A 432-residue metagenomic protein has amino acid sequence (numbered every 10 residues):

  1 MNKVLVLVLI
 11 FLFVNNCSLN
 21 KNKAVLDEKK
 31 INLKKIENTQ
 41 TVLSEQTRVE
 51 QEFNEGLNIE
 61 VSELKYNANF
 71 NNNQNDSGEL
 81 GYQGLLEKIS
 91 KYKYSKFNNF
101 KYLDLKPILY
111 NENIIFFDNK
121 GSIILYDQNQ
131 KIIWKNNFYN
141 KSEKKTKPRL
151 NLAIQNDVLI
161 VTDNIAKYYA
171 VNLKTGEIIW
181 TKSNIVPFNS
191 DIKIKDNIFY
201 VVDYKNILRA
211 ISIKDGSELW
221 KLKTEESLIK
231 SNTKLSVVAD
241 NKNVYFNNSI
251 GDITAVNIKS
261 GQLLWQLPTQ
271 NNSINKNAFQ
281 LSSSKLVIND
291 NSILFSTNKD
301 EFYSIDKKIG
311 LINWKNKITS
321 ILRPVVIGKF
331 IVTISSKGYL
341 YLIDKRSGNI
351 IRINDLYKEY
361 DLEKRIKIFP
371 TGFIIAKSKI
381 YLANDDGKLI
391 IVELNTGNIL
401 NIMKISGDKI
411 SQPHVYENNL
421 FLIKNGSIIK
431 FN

Functional and structural regions predicted by a protein language model:
F11-Q46: Bacterial Sec signal peptide processing site at the extreme N-terminus
K21, K88-I108, I133-N156, I178-D196 (+5 more regions): Extracytoplasmic beta-rich repeat domains
N32-E50, E55-S90: Blade/loop signatures of beta-propeller domains
N73, N111, D118-N119, D127 (+11 more regions): Structural signature of WD-repeat beta-propellers
D127-K131, N172-G176, S212-G216, N257-G261 (+4 more regions): Short loop/turn segments that connect beta-strands within beta-propeller blades
V326-I327, T333-I343, N349, I353-K358 (+1 more regions): Loop/turn-rich, solvent-exposed surfaces of beta-rich toroidal or solenoidal domains
